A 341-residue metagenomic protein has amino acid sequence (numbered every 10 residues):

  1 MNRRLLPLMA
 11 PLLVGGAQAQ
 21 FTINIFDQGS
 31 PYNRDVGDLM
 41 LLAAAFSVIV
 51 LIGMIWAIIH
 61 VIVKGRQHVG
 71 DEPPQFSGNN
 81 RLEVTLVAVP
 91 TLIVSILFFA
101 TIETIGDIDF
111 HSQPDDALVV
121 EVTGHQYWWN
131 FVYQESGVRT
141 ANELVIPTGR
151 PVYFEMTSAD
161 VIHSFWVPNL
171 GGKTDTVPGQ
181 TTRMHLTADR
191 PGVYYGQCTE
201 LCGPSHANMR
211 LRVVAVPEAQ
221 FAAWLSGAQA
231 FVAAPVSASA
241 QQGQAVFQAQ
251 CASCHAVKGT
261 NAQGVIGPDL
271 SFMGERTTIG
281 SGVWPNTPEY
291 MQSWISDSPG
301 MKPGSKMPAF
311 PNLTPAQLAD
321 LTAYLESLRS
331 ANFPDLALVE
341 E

Functional and structural regions predicted by a protein language model:
N2-T148, E341: Extracytoplasmic entry segments of secretory-pathway proteins
P90, V122, F154-M156, C198 (+2 more regions): Conserved hydrophobic/aromatic pocket- or pore-lining residues that grip, position, or stack substrates in active sites
I96, T176-Q229, P235-S237, A249-A252 (+1 more regions): Extracellular/periplasmic metallocenter environments
D115, G137-T140, A219-Q248, N332-E341: Electrostatic cytochrome c docking/interface patches
D115-A117, R139-A141, P147-P151, D160-I162 (+6 more regions): Extracytoplasmic
H125-Y127, G149-P151, T157-V161, L170-G172 (+4 more regions): Solvent-exposed coil/turn segments that connect beta secondary-structure elements in extracytoplasmic/periplasmic
N142-L144, G171-D175, H185: Beta-strand-rich interaction surfaces with strong enrichment in secreted/lumenal proteins
Q229-A238, A245-Q248, N261-L328: Extracytoplasmic electron-transfer domains, predominantly the class I c-type cytochrome c fold
